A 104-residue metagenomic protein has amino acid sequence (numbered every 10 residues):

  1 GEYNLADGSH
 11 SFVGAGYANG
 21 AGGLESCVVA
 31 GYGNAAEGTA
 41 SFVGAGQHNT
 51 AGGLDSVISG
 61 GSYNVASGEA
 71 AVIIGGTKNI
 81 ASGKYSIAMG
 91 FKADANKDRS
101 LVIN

Functional and structural regions predicted by a protein language model:
G1-N104: Periodic small-residue-enriched repeat registers in elongated scaffold domains
